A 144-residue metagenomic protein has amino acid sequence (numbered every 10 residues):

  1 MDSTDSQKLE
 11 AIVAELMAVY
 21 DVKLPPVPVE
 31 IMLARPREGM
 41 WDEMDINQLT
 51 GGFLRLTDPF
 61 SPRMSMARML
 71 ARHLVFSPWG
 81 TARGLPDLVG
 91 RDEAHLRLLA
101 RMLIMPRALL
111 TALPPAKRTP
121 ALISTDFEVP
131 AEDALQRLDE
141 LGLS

Functional and structural regions predicted by a protein language model:
M1-S144: Active-site hotspot residues in diverse enzymes, especially metal/ion-binding acidic/histidine motifs
